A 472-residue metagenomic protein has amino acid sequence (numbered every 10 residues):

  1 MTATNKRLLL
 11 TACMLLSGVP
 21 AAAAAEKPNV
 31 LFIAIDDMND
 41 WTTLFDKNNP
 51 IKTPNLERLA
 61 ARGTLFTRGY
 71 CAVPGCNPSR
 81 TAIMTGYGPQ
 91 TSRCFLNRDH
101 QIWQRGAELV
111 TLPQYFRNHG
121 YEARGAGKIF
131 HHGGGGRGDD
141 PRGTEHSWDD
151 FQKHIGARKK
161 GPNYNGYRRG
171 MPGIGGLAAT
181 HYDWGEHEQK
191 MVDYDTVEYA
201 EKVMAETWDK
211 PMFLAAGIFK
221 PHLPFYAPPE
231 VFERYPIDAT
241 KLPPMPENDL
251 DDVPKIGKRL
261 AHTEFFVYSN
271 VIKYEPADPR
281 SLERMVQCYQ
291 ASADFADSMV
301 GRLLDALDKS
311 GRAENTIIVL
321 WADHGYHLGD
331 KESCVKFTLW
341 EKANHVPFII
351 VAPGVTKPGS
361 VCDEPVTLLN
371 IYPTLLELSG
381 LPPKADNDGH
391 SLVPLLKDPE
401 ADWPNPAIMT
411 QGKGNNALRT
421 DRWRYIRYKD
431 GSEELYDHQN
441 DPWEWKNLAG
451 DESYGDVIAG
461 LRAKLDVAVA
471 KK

Functional and structural regions predicted by a protein language model:
M1-L10: Bacterial N-terminal signal peptides that target proteins for export
T2, A22-A23: Glycine-centered signal
L10, L15, A23-Y428, S432-E433 (+1 more regions): Formylglycine-dependent sulfatase
